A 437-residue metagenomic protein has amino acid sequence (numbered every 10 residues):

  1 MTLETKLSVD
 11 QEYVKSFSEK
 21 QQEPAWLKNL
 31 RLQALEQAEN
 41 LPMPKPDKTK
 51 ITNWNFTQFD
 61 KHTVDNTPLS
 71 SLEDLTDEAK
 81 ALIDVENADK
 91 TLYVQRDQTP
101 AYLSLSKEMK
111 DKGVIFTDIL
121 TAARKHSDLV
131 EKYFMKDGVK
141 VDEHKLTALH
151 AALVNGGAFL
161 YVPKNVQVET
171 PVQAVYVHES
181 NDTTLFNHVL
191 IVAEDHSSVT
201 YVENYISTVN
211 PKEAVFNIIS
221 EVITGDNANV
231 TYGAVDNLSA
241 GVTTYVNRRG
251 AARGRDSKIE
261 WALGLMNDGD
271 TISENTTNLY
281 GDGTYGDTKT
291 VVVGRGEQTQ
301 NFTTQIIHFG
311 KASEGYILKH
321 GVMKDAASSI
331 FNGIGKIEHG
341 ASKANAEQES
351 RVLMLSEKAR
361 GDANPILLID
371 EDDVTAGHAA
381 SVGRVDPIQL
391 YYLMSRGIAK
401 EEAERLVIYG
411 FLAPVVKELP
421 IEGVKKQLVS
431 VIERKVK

Functional and structural regions predicted by a protein language model:
M1-A148, G156, K324: N-terminal amphipathic, basic helical "cap/leader" segment at the start of enzyme domains
D10-Y13, D386-Q389, I408: N-terminal alpha-helical segment
A38, S197, T284, A403-E404: Small-residue helix-packing motif on alpha-helices
K45-K50, T63-V64, R405, G410-Q427: Short amphipathic alpha-helical segments at helix boundaries and their inter-helical linkers
P46, T200, E401-E402: A local structural micro-motif
K112-T117, A122, H126-Y391, S395-I398 (+2 more regions): Conserved beta-strand/loop scaffold segments within soluble protein domains that form the structured core and edges
G397-E402, L406: Basic (Lys/Arg-enriched) interaction patch that binds polyanionic ligands
